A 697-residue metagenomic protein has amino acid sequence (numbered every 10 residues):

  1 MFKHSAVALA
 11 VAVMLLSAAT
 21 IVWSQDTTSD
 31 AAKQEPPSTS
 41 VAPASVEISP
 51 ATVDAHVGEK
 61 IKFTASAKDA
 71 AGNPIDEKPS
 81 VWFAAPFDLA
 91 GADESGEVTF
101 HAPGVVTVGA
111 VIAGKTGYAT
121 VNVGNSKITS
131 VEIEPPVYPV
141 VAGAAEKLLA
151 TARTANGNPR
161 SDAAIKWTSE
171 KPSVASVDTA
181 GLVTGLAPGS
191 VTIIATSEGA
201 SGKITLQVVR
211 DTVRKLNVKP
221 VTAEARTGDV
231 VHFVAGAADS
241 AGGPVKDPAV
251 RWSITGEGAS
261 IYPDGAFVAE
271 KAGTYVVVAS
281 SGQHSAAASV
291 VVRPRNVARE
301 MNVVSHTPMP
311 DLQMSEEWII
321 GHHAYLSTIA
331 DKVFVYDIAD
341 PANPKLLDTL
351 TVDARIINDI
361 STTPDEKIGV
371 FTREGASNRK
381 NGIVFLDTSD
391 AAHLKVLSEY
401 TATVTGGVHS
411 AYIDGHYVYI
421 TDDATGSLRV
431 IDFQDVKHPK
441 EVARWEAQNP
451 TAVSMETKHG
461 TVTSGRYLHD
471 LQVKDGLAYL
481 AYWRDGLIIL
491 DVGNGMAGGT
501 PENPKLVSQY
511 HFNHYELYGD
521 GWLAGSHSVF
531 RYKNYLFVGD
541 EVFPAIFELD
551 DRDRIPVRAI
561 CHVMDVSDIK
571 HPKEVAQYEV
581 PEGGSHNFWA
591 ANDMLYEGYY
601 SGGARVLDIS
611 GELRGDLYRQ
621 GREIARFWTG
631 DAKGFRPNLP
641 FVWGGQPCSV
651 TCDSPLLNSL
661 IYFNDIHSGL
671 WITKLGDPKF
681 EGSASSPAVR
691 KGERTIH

Functional and structural regions predicted by a protein language model:
M1-L9: Bacterial N-terminal signal peptides that target proteins for export
F2, E47-S49, A84, A92 (+16 more regions): Residues that act as N-cap/strand-start positions at coil-to-secondary-structure junctions
S5, D26, Q34-E35, V208 (+5 more regions): Positively charged, low-complexity intrinsically disordered regions
A10-A18: Bacterial N-terminal signal peptides
T20-W23: Sec/Tat signal peptide C-region and signal peptidase I cleavage site
Q25-V297: Extracytoplasmic soluble-region selector
G273, A287-H697: Feature marking well-ordered beta-strand scaffolds used for ligand recognition
